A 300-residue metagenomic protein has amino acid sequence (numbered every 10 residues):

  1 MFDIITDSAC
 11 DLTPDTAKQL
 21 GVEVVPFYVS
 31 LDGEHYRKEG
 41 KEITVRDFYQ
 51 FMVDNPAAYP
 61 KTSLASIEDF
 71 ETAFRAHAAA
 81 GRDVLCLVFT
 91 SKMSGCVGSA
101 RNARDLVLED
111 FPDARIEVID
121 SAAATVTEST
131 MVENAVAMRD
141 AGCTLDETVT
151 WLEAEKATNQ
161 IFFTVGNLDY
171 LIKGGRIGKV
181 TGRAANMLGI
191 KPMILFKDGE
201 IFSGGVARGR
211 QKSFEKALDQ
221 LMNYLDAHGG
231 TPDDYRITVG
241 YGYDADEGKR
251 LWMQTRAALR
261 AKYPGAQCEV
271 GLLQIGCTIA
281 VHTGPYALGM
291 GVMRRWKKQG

Functional and structural regions predicted by a protein language model:
F2, R82-C86, Y235-I237: Generic beta-sheet signal
D3-A65, D69: N-terminal glycine-rich anion-binding loop in soluble enzyme alpha/beta folds
T6, V88, Y241: Short beta-strand/turn micro-motifs composed of small residues that flank or help shape donor/cofactor-binding pockets
A9-A17, V22-E23, Y28, P56 (+4 more regions): Mixed-charge interfacial surface used for oligomerization/domain docking and macromolecular partner engagement
R37, Y59-S66, F89-C96, D120 (+1 more regions): Short secondary-structure transition/capping motifs
D54, G81-C86, E109-I119: Glycine/charged-rich beta-loop-alpha catalytic/anionic-binding loops adjacent to active sites
I67-A100, R104: N-terminal glycine-rich phosphate/adenylate-binding segment common to multiple enzyme folds
